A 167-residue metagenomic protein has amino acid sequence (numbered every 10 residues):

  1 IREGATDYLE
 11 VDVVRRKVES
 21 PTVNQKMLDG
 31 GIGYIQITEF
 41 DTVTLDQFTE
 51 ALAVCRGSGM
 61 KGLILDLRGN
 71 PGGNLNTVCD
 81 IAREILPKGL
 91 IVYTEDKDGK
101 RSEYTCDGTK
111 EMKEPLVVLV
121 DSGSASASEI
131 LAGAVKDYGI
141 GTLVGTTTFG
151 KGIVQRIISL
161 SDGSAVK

Functional and structural regions predicted by a protein language model:
I1-S164: Cleft-lining beta-strand/loop regions that shape enzyme active-site pockets
K167: Carbohydrate-binding/catalytic loop surfaces
